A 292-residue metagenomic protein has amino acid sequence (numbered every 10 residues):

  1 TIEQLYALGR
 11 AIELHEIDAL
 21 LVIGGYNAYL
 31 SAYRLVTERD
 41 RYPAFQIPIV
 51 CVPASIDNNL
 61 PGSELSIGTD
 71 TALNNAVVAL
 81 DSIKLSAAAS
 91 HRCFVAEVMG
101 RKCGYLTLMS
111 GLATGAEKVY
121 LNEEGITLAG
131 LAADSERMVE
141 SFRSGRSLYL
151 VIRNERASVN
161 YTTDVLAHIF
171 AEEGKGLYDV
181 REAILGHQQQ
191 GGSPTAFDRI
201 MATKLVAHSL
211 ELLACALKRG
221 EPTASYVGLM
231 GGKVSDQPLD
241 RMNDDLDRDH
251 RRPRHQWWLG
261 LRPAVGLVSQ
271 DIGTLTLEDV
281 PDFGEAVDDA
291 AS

Functional and structural regions predicted by a protein language model:
T1-E16: A structured beta-alpha segment of the ubiquitous adenosine-cofactor-binding alpha/beta core
R10-A11, A19-G24, L30-Q46, S66-E182: Accessory alpha-helical/coil subdomains and C-terminal extensions that flank or cap enzyme catalytic cores
Y26-A28, A54-N58, G100, G125 (+2 more regions): Acidic, glycine-rich active-site loops and adjacent beta-strand->loop/helix elements that engage anionic groups
C51-A54, N75: Catalytic or ion-translocation cores adjacent to nucleophile or general acid/base/metal-coordination motifs in diverse
A54-E64, A89-H91: Gly-rich Lys/Arg/Thr-decorated short loops/hinges at beta-loop-alpha junctions or inter-strand turns that position
L60-L73, G192-R199: Short beta-strand elements at the ligand-binding edges of bilobed clamshell
A167-S292: C-terminal non-catalytic interaction/assembly regions of soluble proteins
